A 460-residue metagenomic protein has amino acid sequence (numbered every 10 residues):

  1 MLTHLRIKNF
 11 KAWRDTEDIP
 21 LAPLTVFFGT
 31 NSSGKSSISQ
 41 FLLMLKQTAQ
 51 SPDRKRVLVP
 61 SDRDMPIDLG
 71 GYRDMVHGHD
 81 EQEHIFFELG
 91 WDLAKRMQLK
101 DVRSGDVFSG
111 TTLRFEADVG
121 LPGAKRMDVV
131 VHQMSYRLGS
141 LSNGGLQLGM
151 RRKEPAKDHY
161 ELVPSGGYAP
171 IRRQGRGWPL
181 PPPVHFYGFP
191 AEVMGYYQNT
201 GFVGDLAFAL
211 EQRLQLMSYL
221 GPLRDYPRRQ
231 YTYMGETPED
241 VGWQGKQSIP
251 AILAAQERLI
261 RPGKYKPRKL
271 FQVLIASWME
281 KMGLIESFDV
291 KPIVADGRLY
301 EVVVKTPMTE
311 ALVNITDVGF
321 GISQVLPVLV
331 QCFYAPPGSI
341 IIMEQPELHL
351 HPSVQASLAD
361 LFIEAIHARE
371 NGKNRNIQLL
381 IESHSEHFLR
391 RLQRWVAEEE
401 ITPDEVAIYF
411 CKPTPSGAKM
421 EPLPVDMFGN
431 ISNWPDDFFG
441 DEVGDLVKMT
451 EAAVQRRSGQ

Functional and structural regions predicted by a protein language model:
M1-G78, F87, K266-V443, V447-K448: Switch/communication elements of ASCE P-loop NTPase nucleotide-binding domains
M1-P227, V396-E399, A407-P413, G459-Q460: P-loop NTPase switch/coupling surface
A22, R103-G105, M234-D240, G319-F320: Short intrinsically disordered coil segments
R96-D106, A124-R126, L259-P267, A365-I377: Intrinsically disordered, low-complexity coil segments
E192-G195, F202-I315, R457-Q460: Extended helical coiled-coil dimerization/tether regions that scaffold and oligomerize large DNA-maintenance assemblies
L446-S458: C-terminal coupling/interaction segments
